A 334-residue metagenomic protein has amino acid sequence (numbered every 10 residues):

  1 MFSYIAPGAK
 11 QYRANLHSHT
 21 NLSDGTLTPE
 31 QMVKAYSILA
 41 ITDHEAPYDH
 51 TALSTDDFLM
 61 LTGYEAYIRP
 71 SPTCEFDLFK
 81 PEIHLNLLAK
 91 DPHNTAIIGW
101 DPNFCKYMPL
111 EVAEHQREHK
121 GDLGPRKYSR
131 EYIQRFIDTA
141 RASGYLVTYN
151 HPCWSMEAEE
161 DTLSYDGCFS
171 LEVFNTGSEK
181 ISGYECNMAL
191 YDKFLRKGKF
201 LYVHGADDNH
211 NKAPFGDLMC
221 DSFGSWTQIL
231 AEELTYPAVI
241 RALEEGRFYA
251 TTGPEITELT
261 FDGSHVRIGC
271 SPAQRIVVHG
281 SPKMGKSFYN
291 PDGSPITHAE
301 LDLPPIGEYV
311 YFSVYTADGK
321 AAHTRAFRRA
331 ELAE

Functional and structural regions predicted by a protein language model:
M1-K10, G198-Y202, D207-E334: C-terminal functional module detector
F2-L146, N150, E157-A158, S164-D166 (+3 more regions): A metal-dependent hydrolase metal-coordination microenvironment
K34-S37, R196, E244: Sec-exported extracytoplasmic/periplasmic mature domains
H151-C153, D207: Short, well-ordered beta-to-alpha junction loops that form the rim of enzyme active sites and present histidine/acidic
D161-I181, S222-A238: Structural recognition of alpha->loop->beta junctions
E172-S178, L195-G198, R247: Short, well-ordered alpha-helical segments in soluble proteins
Y184-G205: Glycoside hydrolase catalytic-domain groove-lining segments
